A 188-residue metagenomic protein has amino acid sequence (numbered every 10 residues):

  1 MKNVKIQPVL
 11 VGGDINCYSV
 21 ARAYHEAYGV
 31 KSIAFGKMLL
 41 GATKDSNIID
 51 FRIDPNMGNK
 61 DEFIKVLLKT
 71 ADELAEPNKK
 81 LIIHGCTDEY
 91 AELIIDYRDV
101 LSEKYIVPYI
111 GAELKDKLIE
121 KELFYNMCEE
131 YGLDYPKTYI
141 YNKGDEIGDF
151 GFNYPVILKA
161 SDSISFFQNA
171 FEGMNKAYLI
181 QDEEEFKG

Functional and structural regions predicted by a protein language model:
M1-I110, G148: ATP-binding N-terminal substructure of ATP-dependent carboxylate-amine bond-forming enzymes
P108-I119: A short, structured active-site edge motif that brings together acidic residues
K117-G188: Active-site nucleotide/adenylate-binding loops and adjacent lid/helix of ATP-dependent enzymes
